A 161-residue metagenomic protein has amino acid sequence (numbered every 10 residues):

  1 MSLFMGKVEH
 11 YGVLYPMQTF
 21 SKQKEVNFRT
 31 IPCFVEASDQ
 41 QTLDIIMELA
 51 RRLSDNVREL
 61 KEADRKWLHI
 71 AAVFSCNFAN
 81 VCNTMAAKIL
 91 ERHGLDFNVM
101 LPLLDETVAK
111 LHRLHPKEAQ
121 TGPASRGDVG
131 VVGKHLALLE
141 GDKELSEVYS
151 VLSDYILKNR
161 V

Functional and structural regions predicted by a protein language model:
M1-S2, T42-L43, V132: Short, well-ordered alpha-helical microsegments
M1-V26: Rossmann-like NAD(P)(H) cofactor-binding subdomain of soluble oxidoreductases
M1-V8, I89-E91, L139, I156 (+1 more regions): Alpha-helix C-terminal capping segments
E9, Q18, N27, A79 (+4 more regions): Functionally constrained cores in energy, signaling, and assembly domains
H10, E25-I70, S75-H112: Internal alpha-helical scaffold of NAD(P)-dependent oxidoreductase catalytic cores
L14-F20, C33, S75, A79 (+3 more regions): Long, contiguous hydrophobic alpha-helical segments, chiefly transmembrane helices and signal peptides
Y15, H69, H135: Histidine-centered active-site/metal-ligand motif
N98-V161: NAD(P)-dependent Rossmann-like dehydrogenase/reductase catalytic/cofactor-binding core
